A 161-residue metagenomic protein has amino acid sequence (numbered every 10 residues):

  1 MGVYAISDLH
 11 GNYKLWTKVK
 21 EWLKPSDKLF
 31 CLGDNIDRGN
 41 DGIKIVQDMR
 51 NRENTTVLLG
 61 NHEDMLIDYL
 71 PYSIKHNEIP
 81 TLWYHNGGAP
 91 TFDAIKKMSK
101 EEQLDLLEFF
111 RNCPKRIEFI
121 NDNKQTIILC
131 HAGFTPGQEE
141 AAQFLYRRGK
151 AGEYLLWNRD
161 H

Functional and structural regions predicted by a protein language model:
M1-D48: N-terminal active-site segment of His-dependent metallophosphoesterases
A5, V57-L58, Q125-A132: Short hydrophobic-aromatic micro-motifs
D8, T91, H131: A residue-level signal for conserved active-site and pocket-lining positions in enzyme catalytic cores
H10-G11, D37, E63-D64, G133-G137: Short, solvent-exposed loop/turn segments at secondary-structure junctions
Y13-T17, F119-D122, H131-A132: Catalytic core of the metallo-beta-lactamase
G42-F119, N123-Q125, G152-H161: Active-site neighborhood of divalent metal-dependent phosphoester bond hydrolases
L66-I67, I128-L129, P136-A141: Short acidic/glycine-rich loop or secondary-structure boundary segments that cap or lie
F134-H161: Active-site-proximal segments of metal-dependent phosphoesterases and phosphodiesterases across multiple
